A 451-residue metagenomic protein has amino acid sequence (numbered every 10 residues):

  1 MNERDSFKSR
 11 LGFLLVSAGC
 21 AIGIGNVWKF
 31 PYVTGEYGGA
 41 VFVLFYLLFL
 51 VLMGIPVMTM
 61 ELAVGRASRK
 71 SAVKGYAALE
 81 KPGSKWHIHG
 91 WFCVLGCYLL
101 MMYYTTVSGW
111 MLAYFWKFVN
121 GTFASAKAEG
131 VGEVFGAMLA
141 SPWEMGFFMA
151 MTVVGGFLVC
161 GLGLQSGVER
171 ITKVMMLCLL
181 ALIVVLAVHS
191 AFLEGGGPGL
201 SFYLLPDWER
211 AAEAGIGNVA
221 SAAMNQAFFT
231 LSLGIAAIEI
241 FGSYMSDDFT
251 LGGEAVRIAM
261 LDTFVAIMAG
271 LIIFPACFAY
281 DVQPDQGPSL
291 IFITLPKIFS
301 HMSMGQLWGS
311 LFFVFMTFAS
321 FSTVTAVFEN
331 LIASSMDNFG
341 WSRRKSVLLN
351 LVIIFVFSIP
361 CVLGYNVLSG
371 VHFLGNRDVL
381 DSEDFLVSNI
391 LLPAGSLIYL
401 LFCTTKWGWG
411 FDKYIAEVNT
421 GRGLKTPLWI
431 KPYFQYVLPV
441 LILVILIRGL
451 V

Functional and structural regions predicted by a protein language model:
M1-W28, V57-L62, R66-L79, G83-I88 (+2 more regions): Membrane-interface "cap" regions at the ends of multi-pass membrane proteins
N2-F7, E169, K173-F321, K345-S346 (+1 more regions): Membrane-embedded translocation segments of transport machinery
N2-S6, V33-Y37, A67-F92, T105-Q165 (+5 more regions): Inter-helical loop and helix-membrane interface segments of multi-pass membrane transporters/permeases
R4, K74, S108-A140, Y244-D248 (+7 more regions): Helix-loop-helix connectors at the membrane interface of multi-pass transporters/channels
S6, G12-L14, C20, P142 (+6 more regions): Loop-to-transmembrane helix boundary motifs in multi-pass membrane proteins
S6-S17, F42-F45, K85-Y98, G146-T152 (+5 more regions): Select transmembrane alpha-helical segments in multipass membrane proteins
G12-F49, A236-G242, G253-V256, M260-L261 (+1 more regions): Transmembrane helix-boundary motif of multi-pass solute transporters/channels
H89-V94, F339-L351, S382-I442: C-terminal membrane-solvent junction of multi-pass transporters and transport-like membrane proteins
